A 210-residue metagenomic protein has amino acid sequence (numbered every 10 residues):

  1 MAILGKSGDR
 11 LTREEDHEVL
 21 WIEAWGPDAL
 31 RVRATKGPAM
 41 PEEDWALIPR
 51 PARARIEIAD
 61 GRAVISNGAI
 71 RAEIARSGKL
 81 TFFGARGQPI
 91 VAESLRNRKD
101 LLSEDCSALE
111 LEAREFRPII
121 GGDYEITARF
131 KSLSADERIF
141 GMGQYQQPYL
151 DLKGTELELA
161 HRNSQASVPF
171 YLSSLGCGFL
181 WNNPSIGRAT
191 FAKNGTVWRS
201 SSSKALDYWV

Functional and structural regions predicted by a protein language model:
M1-L4, G8, W21-A63: A low-complexity, Ser/Thr/Gly/Pro-enriched, surface-exposed linker/loop concept that marks segments flanking
E15, R55-V210: Catalytic and substrate-binding clefts that recognize carbohydrates or anionic sugar/phosphate headgroups
E18, D28, G78: A generic "binding-loop/recognition-motif" signal
V19-I22, V168: Hydrophobic/aromatic beta-strand elements that line small-molecule binding cavities or substrate pockets in beta-rich
